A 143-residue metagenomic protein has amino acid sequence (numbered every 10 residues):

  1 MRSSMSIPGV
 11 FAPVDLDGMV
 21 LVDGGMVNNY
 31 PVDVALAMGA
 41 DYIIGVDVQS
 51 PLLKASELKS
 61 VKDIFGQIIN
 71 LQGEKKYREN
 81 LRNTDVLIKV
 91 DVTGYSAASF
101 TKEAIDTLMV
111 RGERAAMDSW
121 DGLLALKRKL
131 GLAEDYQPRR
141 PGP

Functional and structural regions predicted by a protein language model:
M1-P143: Patatin-like phospholipase
